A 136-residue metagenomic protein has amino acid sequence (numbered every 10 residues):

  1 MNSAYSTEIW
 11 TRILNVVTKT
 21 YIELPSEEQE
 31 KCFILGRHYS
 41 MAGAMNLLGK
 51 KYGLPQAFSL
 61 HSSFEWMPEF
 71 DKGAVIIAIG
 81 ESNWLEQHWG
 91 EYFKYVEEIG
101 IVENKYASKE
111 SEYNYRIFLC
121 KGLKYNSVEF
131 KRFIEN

Functional and structural regions predicted by a protein language model:
M1-E65: Short periplasmic/luminal acceptor-recognition loop of GT-C membrane glycosyltransferases, typified by
R12, T18-Y21, P25, Q56-N136: Aromatic/acidic, Gly/Pro-rich catalytic loop(s) in extracytoplasmic/lumenal soluble domains of multi-pass membrane
